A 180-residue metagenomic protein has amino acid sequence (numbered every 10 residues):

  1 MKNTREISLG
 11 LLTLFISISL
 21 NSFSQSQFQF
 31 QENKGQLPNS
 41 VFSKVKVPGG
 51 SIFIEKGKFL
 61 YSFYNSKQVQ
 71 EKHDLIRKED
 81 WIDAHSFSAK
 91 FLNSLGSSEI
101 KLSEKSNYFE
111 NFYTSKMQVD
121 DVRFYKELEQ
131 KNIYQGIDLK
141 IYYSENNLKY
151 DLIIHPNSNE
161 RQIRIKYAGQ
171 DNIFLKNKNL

Functional and structural regions predicted by a protein language model:
M1-Q27: Bacterial Sec-dependent N-terminal signal peptides
S22-L180: Extracytoplasmic/secretory N-terminal segments
